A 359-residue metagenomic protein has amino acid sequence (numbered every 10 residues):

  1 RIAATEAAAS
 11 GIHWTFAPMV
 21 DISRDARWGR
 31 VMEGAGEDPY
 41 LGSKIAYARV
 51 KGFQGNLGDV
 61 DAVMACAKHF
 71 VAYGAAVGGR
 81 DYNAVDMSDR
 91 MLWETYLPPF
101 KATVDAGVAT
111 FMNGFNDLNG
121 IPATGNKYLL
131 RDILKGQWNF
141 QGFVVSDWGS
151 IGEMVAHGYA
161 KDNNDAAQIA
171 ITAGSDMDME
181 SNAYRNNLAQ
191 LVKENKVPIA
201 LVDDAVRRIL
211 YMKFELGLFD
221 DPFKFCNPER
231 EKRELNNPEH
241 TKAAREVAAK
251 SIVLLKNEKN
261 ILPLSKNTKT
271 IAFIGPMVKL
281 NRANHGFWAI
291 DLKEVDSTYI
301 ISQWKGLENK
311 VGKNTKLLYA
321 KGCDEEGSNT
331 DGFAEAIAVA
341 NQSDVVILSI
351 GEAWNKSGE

Functional and structural regions predicted by a protein language model:
R1-E359: Glycoside hydrolase catalytic-domain context in secreted enzymes
